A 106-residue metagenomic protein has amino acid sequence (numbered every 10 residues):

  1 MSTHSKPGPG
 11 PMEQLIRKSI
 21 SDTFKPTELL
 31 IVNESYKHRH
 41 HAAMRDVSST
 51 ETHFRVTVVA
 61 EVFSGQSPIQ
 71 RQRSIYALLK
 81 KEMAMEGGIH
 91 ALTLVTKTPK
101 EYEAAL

Functional and structural regions predicted by a protein language model:
M1-L106: N-terminal, polar/charged subdomain of small-to-medium soluble alpha/beta proteins
